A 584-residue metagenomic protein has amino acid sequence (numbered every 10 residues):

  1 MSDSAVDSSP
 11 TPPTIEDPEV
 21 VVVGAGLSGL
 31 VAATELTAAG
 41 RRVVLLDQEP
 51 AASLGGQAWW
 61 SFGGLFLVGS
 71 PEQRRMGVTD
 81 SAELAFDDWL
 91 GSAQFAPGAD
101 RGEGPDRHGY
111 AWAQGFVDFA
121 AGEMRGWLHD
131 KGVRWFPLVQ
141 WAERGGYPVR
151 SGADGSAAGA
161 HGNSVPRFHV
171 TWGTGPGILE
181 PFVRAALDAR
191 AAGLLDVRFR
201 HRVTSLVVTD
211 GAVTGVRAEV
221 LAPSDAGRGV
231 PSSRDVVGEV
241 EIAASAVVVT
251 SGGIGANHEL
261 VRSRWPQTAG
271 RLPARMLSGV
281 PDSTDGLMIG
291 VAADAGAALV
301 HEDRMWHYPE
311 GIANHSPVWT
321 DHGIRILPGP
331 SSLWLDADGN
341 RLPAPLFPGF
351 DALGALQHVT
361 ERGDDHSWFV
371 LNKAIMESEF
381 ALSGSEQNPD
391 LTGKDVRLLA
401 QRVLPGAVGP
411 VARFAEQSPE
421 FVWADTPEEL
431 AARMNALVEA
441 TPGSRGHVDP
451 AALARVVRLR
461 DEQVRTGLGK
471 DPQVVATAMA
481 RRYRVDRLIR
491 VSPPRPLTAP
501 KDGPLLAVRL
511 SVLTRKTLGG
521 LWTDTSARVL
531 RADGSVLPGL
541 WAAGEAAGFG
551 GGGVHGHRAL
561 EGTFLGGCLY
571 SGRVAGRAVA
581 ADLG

Functional and structural regions predicted by a protein language model:
M1-V20, A38, V554, A581-G584: Extreme N-terminal leader/targeting segments of oxidoreductases
V20-L45: N-terminal Rossmann-like FAD-binding beta1-loop-alpha1 element of flavoenzymes
A38-W59: Glycine-rich FAD pyrophosphate-binding loop
W59-W89: N-terminal glycine-rich dinucleotide-binding loop that anchors FAD/FMN and/or NAD(P) in oxidoreductases
R107-G238, H258-E259, I312, V457-P493 (+1 more regions): Conserved redox-cofactor binding core of oxidoreductases
S224-H315, L565-V574, A578: Glycine-rich loop(s) and the adjacent beta-strand/alpha-helix scaffold that form part
I289, A298-T441, V448: An anion/pyrophosphate-binding glycine-rich loop and adjacent beta-alpha core in soluble alpha-beta enzymes
P442-G550, V554: A glycine-rich dinucleotide-binding beta-alpha-beta segment and adjacent secondary-structure elements that constitute
